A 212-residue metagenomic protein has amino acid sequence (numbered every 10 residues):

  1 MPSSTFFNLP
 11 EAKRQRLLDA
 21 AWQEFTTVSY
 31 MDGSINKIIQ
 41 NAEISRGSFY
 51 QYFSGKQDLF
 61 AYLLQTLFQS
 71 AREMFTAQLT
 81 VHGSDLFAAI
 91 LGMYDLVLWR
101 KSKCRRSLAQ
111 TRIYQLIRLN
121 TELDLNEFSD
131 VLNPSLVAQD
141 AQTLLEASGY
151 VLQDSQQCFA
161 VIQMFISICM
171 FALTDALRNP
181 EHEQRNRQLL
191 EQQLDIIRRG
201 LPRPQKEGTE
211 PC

Functional and structural regions predicted by a protein language model:
M1-V28, K37, N41: Basic, helix-initiating cap at the start of DNA-binding domains
R16, A20-T27, S70-Q78, I168-A176: Solvent-exposed, amphipathic alpha-helical segments
R16, V28-D58, Y62: Helix-turn-helix
F53, F60-M74, L108-R112: Alpha-helical DNA-contacting segments of helix-turn-helix folds
Y62, T76-R105: Hydrophobic alpha-helical connector segments
Q78, H82, L108-T111, Q115-R118 (+1 more regions): Secondary-structure edge/capping motif, primarily at the C-terminal ends of alpha-helices and the immediately following
S84, A88, I117-V151, Q156-Q163 (+3 more regions): Amphipathic alpha-helical packing segments from all-alpha helical-bundle domains
S167, F171, D175-C212: C-terminal peripheral helix-coil segments that are non-catalytic and often amphipathic
